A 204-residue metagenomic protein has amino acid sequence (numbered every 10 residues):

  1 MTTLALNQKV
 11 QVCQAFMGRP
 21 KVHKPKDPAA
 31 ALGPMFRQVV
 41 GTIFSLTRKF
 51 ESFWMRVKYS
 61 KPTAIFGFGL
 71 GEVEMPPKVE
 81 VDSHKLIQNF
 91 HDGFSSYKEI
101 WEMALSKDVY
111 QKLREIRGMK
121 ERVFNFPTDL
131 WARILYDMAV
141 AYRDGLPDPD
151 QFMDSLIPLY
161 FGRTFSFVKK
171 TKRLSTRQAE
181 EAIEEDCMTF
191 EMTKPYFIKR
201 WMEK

Functional and structural regions predicted by a protein language model:
M1-V10, R37-T42: A short, conserved alpha-helix in the catalytic core of glycosyltransferases
L6, C13-D27, L105-I116: C-terminal intrinsically disordered extensions
C13-L32, T42-K49, Y59-A64: Active-site donor/metal-binding and catalytic loop motifs of nucleotide-sugar-dependent glycosylation enzymes
R37-K204: Terminal low-complexity segments of carbohydrate-biosynthetic enzymes
